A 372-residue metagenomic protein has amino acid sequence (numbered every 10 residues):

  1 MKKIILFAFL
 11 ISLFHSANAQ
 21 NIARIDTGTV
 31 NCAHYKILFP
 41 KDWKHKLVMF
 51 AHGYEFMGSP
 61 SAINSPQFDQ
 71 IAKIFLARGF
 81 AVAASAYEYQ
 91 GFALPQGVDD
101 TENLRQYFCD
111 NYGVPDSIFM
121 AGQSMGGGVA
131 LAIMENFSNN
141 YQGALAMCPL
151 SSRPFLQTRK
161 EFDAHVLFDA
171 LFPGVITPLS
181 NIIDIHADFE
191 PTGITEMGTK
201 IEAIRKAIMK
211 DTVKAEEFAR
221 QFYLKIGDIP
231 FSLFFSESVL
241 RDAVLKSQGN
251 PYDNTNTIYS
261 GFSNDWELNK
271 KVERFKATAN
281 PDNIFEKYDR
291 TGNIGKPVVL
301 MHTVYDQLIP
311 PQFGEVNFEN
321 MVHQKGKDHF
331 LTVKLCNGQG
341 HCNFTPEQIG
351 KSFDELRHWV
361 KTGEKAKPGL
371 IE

Functional and structural regions predicted by a protein language model:
Q20-L47, E267-A277: N-terminal cap/lid segment of alpha/beta-hydrolase-fold proteins
H45-F56: Short beta-strand element of the alpha/beta-hydrolase
G91-Y112, D354: Alpha/beta-hydrolase active-site loop
D110-N111, D116-P173: Primarily recognizes the serine-hydrolase "nucleophile elbow" in alpha/beta-hydrolase and SGNH/GDSL folds
L150-D289: Accessory cap/linker subdomain of secreted extracellular hydrolases
I294, V299-D306: Short beta-strand/loop motif that positions the catalytic acidic residue of the alpha/beta-hydrolase fold
Q307-F313: Conserved alpha/beta-hydrolase "acid-adjacent" motif
F330-F344, L356-R357: Histidine-bearing beta->alpha loop at or near hydrolase active sites
